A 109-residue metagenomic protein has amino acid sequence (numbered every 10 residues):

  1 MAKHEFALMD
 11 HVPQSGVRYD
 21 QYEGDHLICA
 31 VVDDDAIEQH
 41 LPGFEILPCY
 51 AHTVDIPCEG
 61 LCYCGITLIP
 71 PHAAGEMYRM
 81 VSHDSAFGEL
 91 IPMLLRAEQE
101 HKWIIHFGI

Functional and structural regions predicted by a protein language model:
M1-W103, G108-I109: Acidic (Asp/Glu-rich) sequence patches and key acidic residues that form negatively charged surfaces used
